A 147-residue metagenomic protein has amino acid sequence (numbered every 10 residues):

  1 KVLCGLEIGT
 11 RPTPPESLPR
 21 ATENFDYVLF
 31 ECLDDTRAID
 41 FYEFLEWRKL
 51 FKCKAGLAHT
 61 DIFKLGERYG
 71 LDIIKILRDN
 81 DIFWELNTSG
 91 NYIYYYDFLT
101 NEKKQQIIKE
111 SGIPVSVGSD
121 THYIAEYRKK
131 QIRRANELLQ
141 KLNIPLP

Functional and structural regions predicted by a protein language model:
K1-I82, Q140-I144: Extended substrate/RNA-proximal surfaces in nucleic-acid metabolism proteins
V2-C4, L86, V117: General beta-strand structural signal in soluble alpha/beta enzymes
G9, G90-N91, H122: Conserved beta-strand edge residues that scaffold enzyme active sites
C32, L86-S89, S119-D120: Short secondary-structure boundary segments
G66-I74, Y94-I108, I124-L139: Histidine/acidic-residue-rich catalytic or RNA/ligand-binding cores of hydrolases and nuclease-related proteins
D81-Y94: His/Asp/Glu-enriched short active-site or ligand-binding loop at hydrolase and phosphoryl-transfer sites
I113-Y127: Short acidic/histidine-rich active-site segments
H122-I124, K141-P147: C-terminal domain-boundary segment and adjacent tail
